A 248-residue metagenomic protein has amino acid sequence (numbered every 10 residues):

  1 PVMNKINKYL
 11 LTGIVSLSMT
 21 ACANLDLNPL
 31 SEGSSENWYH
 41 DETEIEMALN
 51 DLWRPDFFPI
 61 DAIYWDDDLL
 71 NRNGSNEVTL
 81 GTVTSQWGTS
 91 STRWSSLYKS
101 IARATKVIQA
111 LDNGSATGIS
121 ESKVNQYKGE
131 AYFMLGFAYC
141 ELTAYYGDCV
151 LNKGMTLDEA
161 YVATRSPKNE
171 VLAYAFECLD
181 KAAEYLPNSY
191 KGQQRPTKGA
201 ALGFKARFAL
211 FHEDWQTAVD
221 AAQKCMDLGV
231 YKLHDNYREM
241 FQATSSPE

Functional and structural regions predicted by a protein language model:
P1-S31: Bacterial Sec-dependent N-terminal signal peptides
A23-L172, Y190, Y231-E248: Short acidic-aromatic linear motifs embedded in glycine-rich loops, typified by GG[WY][YF]DAGD(H) and related
L111, L179, L186, G229-V230: Alpha-helical junction/boundary sensor with strong preference for TPR arrays
